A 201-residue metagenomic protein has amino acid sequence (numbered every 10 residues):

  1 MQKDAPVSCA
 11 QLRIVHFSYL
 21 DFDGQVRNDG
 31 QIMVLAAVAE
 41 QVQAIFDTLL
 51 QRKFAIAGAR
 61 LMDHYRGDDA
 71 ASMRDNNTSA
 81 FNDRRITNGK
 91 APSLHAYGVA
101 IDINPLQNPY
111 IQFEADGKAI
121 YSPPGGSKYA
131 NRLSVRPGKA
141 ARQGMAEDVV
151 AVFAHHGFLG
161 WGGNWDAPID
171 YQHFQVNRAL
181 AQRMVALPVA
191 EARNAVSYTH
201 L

Functional and structural regions predicted by a protein language model:
S8-M73: Active-site acidic/histidine clusters and adjacent loop/turn architecture that either coordinate catalytic ions
S8-Q11, P92-G98, A154: Extracellular/periplasmic catalytic domains that process cell-envelope and extracellular macromolecules
F22-G24, A55, D63-G67, T87 (+2 more regions): Solvent-exposed loop/turn segments at secondary-structure junctions within structured extracellular/periplasmic domains
V34-F54, G58, Q107-N164: Long, well-ordered alpha-helical scaffolding segments within enzyme catalytic domains, especially pronounced
G67-N88, H173-M184: Charged, often glycine-rich, active-site loop that binds/positions anionic groups
A80-R85, G89-P105: Mid-length scaffold segments of soluble, non-membrane domains
D148-V196: Long, compositionally biased interface segments
T199-H200: Conserved small/polar residues in nucleotide/adenosyl-binding loops
